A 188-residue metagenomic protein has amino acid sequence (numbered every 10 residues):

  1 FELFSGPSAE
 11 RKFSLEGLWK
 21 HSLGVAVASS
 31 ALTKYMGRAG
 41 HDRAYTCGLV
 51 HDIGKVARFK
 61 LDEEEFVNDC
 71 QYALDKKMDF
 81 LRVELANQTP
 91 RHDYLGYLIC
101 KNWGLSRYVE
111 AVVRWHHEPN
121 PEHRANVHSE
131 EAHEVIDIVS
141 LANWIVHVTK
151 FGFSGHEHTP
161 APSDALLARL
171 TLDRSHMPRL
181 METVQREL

Functional and structural regions predicted by a protein language model:
F1-E2, E118-P121, E187: A short structural micro-motif
F1-R91, K101, R107, H123-H133 (+5 more regions): Acidic/His-rich, divalent-metal-binding segments that scaffold phosphate/diphosphate chemistry
H41, Y45, Y97, E110-R114 (+1 more regions): Short, well-structured alpha-helical segments
R107-W115, P160-L172: C-terminal/domain-terminus segments
E131, D164-L188: Terminal helices and disordered tails flanking the catalytic cores of nucleotide-processing hydrolases
I138: PAPS-dependent sulfotransferase catalytic core
